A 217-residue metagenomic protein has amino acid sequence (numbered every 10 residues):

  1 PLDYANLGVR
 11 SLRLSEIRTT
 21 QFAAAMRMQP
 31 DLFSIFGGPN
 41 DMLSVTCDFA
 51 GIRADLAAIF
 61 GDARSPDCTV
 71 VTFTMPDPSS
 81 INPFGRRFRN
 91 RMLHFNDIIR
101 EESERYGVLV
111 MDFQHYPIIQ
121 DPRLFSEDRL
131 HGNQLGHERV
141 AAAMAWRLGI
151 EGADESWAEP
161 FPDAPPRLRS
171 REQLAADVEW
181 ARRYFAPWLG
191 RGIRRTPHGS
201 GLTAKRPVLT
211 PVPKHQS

Functional and structural regions predicted by a protein language model:
P1-A57, R171-H215: Conserved SGNH/GDSL esterase-like catalytic core that processes O-acyl groups on lipids and polysaccharides
N6, I35-F36, V71-F73, F95 (+1 more regions): Ligand-binding pocket scaffold of soluble enzyme catalytic domains
I17, C47-A54, R86-H94, D128-G136: Alpha-helix N-cap and loop-to-helix initiation/capping positions
P39-A50, D77-H94, S217: Serine-dependent acyl-ester chemistry module
G51-S65, N90, H94-E101: Alpha-helical scaffolding segments of alpha/beta enzyme cores, especially the outer helices of TIM-barrel or partial
G61-V71, V108: A short helix->loop->beta-strand "cap" motif at the edges of active sites that frequently abuts
S80-F113, Q134-E138: Substrate-gating cap/lid alpha-helix
E101, R105, D128-H131, L135-S217: Conserved catalytic region of serine esterases and O-acyltransferases that act on ester linkages in lipids
